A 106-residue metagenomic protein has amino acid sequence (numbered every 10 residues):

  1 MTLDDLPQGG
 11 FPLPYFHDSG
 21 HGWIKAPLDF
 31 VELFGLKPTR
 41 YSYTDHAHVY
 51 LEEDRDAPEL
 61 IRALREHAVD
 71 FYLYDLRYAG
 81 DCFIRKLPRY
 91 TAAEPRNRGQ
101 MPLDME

Functional and structural regions predicted by a protein language model:
M1, L103-E106: Polar low-complexity intrinsically disordered regions
T2-L28: Short N-terminal "domain-start" leader segments that mark the transition from disordered tails or signal peptides into
G9-G10, G20-G22, G35, G80 (+1 more regions): Residue-identity detector for glycine
F11-P12, K37-T39, H46, Y74 (+2 more regions): A general marker of short, structured functional hotspots
L13-Y15, I24, Y41-S42, E52 (+2 more regions): Generic preference for hydrophobic/aromatic residues in regular secondary structure cores
G20-D45, I61: A short, structured beta-strand/loop element
Y50-D104: Short, compact, well-ordered microdomains
